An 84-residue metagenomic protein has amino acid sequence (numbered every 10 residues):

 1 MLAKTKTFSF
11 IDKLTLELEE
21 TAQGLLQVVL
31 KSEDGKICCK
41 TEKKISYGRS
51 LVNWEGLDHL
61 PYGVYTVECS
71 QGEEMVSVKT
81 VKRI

Functional and structural regions predicted by a protein language model:
M1-E17, T66-I84: C-terminal tail/sorting-segment detector
M1-L2, C38-K40, L51-W54: Short structured motifs
E17-E19, K31, S46, E55 (+2 more regions): A structural detector for beta-sheet-dominated domains
E20-L25: Short proline/glycine-enriched turn/loop motifs at strand-loop junctions of beta-rich domains
K31-C38, Y65: Short, glycine-anchored, charge-dense loop/turn motifs used at functional sites
K40-K43, K79: Short hydrophobic alpha-helix segments
K44-Q71: Short, surface-exposed loop/turn motifs with a glycine/proline- and acidic-biased composition
